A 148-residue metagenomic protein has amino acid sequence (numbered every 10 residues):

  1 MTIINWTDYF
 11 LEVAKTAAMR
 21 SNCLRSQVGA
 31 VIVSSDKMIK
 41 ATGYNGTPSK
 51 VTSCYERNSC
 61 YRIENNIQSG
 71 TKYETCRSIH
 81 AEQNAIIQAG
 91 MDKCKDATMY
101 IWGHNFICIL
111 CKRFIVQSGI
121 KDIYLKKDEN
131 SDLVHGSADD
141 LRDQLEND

Functional and structural regions predicted by a protein language model:
M1-D148: Zinc-dependent deaminase catalytic domain
